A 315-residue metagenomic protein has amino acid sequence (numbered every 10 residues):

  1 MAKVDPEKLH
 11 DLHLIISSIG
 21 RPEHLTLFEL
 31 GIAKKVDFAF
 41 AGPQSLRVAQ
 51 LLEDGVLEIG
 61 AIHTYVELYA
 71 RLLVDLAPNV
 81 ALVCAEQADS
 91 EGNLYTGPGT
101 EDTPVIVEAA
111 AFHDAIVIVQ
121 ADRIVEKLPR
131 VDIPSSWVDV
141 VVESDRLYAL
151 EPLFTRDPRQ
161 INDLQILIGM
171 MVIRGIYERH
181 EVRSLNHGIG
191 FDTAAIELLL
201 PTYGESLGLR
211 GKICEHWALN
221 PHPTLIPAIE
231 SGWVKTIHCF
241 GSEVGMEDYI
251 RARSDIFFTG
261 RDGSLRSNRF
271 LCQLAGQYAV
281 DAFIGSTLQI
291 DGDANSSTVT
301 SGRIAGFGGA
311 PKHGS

Functional and structural regions predicted by a protein language model:
M1-S315: Conserved alpha/beta enzyme-core scaffold
